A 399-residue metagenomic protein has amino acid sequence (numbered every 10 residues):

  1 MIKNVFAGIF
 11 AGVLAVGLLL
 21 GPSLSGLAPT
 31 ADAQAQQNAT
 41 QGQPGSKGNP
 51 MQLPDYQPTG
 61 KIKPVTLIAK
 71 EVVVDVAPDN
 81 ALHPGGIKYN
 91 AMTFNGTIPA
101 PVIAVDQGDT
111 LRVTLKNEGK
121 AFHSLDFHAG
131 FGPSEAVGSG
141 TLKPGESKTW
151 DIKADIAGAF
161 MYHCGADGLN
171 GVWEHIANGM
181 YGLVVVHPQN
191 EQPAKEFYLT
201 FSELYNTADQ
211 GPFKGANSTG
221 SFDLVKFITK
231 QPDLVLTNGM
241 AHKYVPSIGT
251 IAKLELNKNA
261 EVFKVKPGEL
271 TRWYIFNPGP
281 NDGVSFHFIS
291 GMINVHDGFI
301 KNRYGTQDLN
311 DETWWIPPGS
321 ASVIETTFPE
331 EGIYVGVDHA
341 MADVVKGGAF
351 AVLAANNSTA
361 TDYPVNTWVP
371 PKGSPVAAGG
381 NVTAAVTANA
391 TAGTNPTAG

Functional and structural regions predicted by a protein language model:
M1-A35, G399: Secretory targeting signatures
A31-S124, A129-S134, S139, P144-S147 (+6 more regions): N-terminal, post-signal-peptide metal-ligating segments of extracellular/periplasmic oxidoreductases, dominated by
E118-P193, D311-V376: Extracellular/periplasmic metallocenter environments
M161, E191, K195-F197, S202-D223 (+1 more regions): Conserved, well-structured core segments that form or line functional sites
N170-V172, N206-T207, N281-G283: Short beta-strands and strand-coil junctions in structured, solvent-facing domains, enriched
G268-Y274, P280-G283: Beta-propeller domains
G279-D282, F286-Q307, A342-V344, A354-T359: Active/binding-pocket-proximal capping segment
A392-G399: C-terminal cell-surface addressing/anchoring modules of secreted/extracellular proteins
